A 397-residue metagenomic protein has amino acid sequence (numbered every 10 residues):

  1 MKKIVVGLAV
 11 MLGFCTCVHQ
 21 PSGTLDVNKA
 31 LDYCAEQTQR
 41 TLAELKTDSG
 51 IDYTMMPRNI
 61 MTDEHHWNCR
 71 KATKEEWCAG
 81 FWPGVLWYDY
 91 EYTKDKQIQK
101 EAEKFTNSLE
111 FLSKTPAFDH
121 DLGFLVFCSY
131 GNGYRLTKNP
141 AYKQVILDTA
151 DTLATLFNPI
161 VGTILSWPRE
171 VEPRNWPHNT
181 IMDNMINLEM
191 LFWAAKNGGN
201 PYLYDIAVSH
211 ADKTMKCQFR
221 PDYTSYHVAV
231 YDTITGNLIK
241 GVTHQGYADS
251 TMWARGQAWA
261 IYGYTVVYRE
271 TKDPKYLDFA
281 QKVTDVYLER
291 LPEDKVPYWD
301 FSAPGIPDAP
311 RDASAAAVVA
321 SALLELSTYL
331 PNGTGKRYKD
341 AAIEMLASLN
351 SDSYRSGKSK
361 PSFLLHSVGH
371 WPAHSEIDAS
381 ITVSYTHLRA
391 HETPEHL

Functional and structural regions predicted by a protein language model:
L12-G23: Bacterial Sec-dependent signal peptides at the C-terminal "C-region" and cleavage site
P21-G80, Y88, Y92, K96-Q97 (+6 more regions): Low-complexity, Ser/Thr/Pro/Gly-enriched N-terminal "stalk/linker" regions
G23-Q37, K94-E110, N139-T155, G199-C217 (+2 more regions): Extended, well-ordered alpha-helical scaffold segments
G50-T73, F124-T137, I164-D183, Y223-M252 (+2 more regions): Carbohydrate-binding/catalytic loop surfaces
G80-D95, F111-L112, L125-N139, L188-P201 (+3 more regions): Well-ordered alpha-helical scaffold segments within catalytic/enzyme domains
Y92, K96-I186, M190, A194 (+1 more regions): Extended ligand-binding groove/face enriched in aromatic
I181-D300, S314, R337-S351: Extended ligand-binding clefts on enzyme/binding-domain cores
T386-E395: Conserved small/polar residues in nucleotide/adenosyl-binding loops
